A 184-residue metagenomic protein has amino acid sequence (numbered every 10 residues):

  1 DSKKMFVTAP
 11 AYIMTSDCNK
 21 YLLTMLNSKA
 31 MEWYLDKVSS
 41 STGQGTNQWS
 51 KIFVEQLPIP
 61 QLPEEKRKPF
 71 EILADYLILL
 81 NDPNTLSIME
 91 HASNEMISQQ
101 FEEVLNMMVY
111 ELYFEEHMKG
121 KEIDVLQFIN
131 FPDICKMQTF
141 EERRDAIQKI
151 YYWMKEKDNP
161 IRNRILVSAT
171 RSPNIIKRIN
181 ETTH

Functional and structural regions predicted by a protein language model:
D1-I72, T182-H184: Polybasic, glycine- and aromatic-enriched phosphate-binding surface used to engage nucleic acids
Q61-H184: Non-catalytic DNA-recognition/assembly elements of restriction-modification systems
